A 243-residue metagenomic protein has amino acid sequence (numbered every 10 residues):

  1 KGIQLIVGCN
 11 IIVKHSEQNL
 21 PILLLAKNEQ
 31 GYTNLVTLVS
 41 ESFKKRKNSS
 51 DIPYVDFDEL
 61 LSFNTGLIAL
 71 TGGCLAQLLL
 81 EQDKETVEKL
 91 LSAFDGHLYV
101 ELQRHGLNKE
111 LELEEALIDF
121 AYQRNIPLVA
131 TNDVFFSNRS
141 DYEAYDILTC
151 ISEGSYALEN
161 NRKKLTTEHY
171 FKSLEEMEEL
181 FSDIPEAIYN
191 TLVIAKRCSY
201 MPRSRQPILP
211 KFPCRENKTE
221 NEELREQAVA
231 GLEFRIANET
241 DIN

Functional and structural regions predicted by a protein language model:
K1-N243: Phosphodiester-processing cores and adjacent nucleic acid-binding clamps
